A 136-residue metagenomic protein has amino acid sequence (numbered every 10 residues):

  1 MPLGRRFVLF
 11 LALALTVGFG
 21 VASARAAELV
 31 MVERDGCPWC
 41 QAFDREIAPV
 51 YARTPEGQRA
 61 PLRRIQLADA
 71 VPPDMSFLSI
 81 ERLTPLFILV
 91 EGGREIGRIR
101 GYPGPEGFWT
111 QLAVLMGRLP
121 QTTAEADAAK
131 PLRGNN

Functional and structural regions predicted by a protein language model:
M1-G4: N-terminal secretory signal peptides that target proteins for export/translocation
V8-G18: Bacterial N-terminal signal peptides
F19-A26: Sec/Tat signal peptide C-region and signal peptidase I cleavage site
V32, P55-P72: Thiol-based oxidoreductase modules, predominantly thioredoxin-like and allied folds used for disulfide exchange
E33-W39, L83: Short pre-active-site segment immediately N-terminal to redox-active cysteine/selenocysteine motifs in thiol-based
C40-E56: Typically the conserved alpha-helix immediately C-terminal to a functionally engaged Cys/Sec in thioredoxin-like
L83-R98: A short, hydrophobic beta-strand/beta-hairpin element that forms part of a small beta-sheet core
P103-N136: Thiol-/selenol-based redox modules, centered on thioredoxin-like and closely related oxidoreductase domains
